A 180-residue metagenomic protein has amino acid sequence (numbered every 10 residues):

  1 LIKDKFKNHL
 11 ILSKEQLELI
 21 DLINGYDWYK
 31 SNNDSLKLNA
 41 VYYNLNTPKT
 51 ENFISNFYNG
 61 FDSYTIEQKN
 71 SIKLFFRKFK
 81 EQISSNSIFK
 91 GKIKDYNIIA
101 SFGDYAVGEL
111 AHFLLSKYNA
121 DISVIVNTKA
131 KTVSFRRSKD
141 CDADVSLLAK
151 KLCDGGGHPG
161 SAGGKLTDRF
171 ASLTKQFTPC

Functional and structural regions predicted by a protein language model:
L1-E51: Short alpha-helices
I2, K7-N8, N52-T65, T132-F135: Charged, low-complexity surface segments at secondary-structure and domain boundaries
L10, K73, R77-C180: Gly/His-enriched, cation/cofactor- and phosphate-binding structural elements
Y26-Y29, Y42-Y43, Y58, Y64 (+4 more regions): Sequence-level detector for tyrosine residue identity
K30-N39, K49-Y58, C141-S146, Q176-C180: Short, charged low-complexity intrinsically disordered segments located at boundaries of structured domains
N32-D34, G60-N70, D168-S172: General structural signal for secondary-structure boundaries
Y42-F75: Long, charge-rich alpha-helical interaction segments
